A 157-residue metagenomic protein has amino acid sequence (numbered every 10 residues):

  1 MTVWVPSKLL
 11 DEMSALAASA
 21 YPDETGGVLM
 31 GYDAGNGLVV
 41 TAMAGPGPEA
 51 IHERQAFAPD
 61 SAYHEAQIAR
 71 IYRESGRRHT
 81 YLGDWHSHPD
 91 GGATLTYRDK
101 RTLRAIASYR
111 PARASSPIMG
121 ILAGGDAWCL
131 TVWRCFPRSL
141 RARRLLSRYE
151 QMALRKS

Functional and structural regions predicted by a protein language model:
M1-Y81, P89-S157: Conserved beta-strand-loop surface patch within small alpha/beta domains used for substrate/adaptor or ligand engagement
